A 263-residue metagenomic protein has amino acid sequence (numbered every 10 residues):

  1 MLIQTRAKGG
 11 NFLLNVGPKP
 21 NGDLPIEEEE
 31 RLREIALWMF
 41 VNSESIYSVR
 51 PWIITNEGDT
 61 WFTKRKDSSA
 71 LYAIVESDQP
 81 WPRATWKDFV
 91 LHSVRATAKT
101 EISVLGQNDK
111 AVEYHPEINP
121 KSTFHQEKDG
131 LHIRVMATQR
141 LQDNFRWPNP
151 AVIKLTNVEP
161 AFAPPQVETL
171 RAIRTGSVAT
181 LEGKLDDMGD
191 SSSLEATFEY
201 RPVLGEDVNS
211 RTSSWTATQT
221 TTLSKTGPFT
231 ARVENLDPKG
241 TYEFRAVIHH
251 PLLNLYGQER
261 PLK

Functional and structural regions predicted by a protein language model:
M1-P164, L252: Mature catalytic domains of secreted/periplasmic carbohydrate-active enzymes
A161-K263: Short, surface-exposed linear motifs at loops/turns and structural transition points
